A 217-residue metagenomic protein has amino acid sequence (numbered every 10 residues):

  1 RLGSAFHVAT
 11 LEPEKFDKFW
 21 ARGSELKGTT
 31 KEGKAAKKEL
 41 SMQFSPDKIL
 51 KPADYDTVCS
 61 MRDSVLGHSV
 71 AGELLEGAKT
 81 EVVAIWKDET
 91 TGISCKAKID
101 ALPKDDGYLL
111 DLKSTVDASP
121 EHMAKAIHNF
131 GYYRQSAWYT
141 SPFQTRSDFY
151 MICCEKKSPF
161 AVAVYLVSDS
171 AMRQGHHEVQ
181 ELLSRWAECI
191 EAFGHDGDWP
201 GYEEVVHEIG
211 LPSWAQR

Functional and structural regions predicted by a protein language model:
R1-A97, P200-V206: Metal-dependent nuclease catalytic cores that hydrolyze phosphodiester bonds in DNA/RNA, characterized by
A5, R134-W138: Short amphipathic alpha-helical face segments that pack within enzyme cores and frequently flank/anchor catalytic
F6-H7, A101, V179: A residue-level signal for conserved active-site and pocket-lining positions in enzyme catalytic cores
Q43-L50, P120-F130, S168-A171: Short histidine-centered catalytic/ligand-binding loop motif
G92-K96, P103-G107, S147, S158-F160: Coil-to-beta-strand transition motifs
I93-S94, F130-Q135: Short, glycine/acidic-rich beta->alpha junctions
A97-K125: Conserved catalytic cores of phosphodiester-cleaving nucleases, focusing on short active-site segments
A126, W138-R217: Metal-dependent nuclease catalytic regions and adjoining charged, substrate-binding loops involved in nucleic-acid end
